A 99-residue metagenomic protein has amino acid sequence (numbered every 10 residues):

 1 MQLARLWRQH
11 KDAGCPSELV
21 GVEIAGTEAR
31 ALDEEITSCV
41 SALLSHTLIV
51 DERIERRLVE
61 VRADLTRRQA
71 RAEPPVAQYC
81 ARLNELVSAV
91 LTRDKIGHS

Functional and structural regions predicted by a protein language model:
M1-C15: Short, extreme N-terminal segment that most often corresponds to the first beta-strand
Q9-K11, V59-R71: Short amphipathic alpha-helical segments and their helix-coil junctions
D12-E60: Amphipathic alpha-helical interaction modules
I36, V40, L58, L65 (+1 more regions): Generic L/I/V-rich hydrophobic alpha-helical segments across diverse proteins
C39, L43-T47, L65-A72, D94-G97: Secondary-structure edge/capping motif, primarily at the C-terminal ends of alpha-helices and the immediately following
D51-I54, T66, V76: Solvent-exposed, well-ordered amphipathic alpha-helical segments that flank/support binding or catalytic loops
A72-S99: Amphipathic alpha-helical binding modules
